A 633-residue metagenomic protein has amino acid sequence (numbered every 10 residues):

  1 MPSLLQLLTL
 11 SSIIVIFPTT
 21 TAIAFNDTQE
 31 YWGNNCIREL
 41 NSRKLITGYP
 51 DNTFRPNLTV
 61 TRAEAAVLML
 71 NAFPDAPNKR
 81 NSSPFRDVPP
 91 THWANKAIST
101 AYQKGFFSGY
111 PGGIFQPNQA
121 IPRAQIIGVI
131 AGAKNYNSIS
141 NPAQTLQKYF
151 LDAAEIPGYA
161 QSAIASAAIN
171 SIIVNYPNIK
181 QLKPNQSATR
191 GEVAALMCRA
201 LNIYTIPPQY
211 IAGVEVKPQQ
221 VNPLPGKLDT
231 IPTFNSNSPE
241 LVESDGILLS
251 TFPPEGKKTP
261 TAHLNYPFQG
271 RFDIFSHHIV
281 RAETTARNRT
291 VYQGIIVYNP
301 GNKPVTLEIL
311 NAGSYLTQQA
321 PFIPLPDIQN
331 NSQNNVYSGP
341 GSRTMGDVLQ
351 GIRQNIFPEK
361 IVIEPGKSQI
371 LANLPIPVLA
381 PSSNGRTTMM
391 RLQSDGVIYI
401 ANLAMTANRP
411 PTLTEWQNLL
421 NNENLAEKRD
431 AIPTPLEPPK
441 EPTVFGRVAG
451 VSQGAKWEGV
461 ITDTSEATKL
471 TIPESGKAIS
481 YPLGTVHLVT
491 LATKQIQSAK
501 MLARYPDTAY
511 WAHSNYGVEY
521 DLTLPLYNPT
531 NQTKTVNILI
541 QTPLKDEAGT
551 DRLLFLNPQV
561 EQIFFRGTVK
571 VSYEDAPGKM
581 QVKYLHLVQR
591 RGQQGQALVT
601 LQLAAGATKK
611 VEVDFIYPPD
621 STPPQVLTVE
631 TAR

Functional and structural regions predicted by a protein language model:
P2-L8, I13-N34, S42-R43, T47-A97 (+4 more regions): Feature responds to low-complexity, polar/acidic, surface-exposed segments characteristic of secreted/exported proteins
A160-A165, K183, N202-A212, R353-I356 (+5 more regions): Elongated, non-catalytic scaffold/linker segments and compositionally distinctive motifs
A167, I173, L182-A195, L201-D273: A generic N-terminal leader/anchor concept
Q209-E243, I247, Y399-H487: Activation corresponds to long, low-complexity, non-globular regions
S244, T251-L310, S314-Y315, P321-I323 (+6 more regions): Long compositionally biased, domain-poor regions of proteins
P324-I328: Solvent-exposed serine/threonine-rich low-complexity stretches and specific carbohydrate-binding patches
Q329-V336: Long, charge-dense
